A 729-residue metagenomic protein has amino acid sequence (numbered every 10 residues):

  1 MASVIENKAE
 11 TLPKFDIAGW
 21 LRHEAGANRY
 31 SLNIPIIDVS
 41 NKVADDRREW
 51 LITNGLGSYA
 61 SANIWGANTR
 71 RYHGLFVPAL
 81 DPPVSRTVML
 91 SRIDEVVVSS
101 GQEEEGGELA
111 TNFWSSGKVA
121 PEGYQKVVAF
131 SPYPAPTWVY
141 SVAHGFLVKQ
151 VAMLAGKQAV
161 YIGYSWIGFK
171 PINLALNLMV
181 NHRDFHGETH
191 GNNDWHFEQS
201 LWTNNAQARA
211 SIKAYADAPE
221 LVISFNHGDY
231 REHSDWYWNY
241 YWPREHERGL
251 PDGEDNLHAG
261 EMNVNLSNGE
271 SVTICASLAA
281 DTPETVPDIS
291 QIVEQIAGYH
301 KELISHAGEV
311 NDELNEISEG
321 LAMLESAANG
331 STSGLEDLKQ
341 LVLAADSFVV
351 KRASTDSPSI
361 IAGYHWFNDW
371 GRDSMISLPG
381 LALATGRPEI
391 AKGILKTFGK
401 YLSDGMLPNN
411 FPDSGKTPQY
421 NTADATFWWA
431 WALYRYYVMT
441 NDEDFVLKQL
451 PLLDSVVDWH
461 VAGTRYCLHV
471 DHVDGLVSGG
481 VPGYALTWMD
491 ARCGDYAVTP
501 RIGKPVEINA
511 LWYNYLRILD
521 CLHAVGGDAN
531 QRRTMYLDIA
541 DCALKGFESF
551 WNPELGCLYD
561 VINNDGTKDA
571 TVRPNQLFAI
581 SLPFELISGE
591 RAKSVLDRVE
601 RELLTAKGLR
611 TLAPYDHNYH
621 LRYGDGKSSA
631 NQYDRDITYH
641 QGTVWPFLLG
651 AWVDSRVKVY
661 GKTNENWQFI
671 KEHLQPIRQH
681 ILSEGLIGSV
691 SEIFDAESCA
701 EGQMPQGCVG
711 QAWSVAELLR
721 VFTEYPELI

Functional and structural regions predicted by a protein language model:
M1-I729: Acidic, mature catalytic/reactive cores of soluble proteins
